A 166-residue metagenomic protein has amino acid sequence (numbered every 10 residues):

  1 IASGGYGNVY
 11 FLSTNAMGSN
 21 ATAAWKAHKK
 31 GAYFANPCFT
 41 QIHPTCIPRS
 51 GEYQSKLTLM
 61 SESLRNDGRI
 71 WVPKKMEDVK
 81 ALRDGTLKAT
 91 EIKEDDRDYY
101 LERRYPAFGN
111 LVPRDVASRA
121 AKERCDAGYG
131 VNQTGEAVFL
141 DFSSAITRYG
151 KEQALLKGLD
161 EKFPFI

Functional and structural regions predicted by a protein language model:
I1-G4, A27: Short hydrophobic core segments
G5-V9: A short, flexible beta-alpha/helix-coil linker loop
Y10-K30: A conserved FAD-binding loop/helix module that cradles the flavin
K26, A32-I166: An anion/pyrophosphate-binding glycine-rich loop and adjacent beta-alpha core in soluble alpha-beta enzymes
